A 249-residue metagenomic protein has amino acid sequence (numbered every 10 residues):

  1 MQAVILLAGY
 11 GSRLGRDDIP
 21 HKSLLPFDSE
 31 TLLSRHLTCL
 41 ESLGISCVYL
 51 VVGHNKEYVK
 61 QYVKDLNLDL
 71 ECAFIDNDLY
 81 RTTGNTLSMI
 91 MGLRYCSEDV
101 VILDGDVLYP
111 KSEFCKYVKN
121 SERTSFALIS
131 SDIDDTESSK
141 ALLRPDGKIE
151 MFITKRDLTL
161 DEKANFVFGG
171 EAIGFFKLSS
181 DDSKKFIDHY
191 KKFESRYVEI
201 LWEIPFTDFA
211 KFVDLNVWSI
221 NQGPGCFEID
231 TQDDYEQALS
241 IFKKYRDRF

Functional and structural regions predicted by a protein language model:
M1-D18: N-terminal nucleotide-binding beta1-loop-alpha1 segment
Q2-I5, E30-D99: Conserved N-terminal catalytic core of the sugar/cofactor nucleotidyltransferase
L14, V59-V63, F186, A238: Hydrophobic packing residues within well-ordered alpha-helices of enzyme cores
S23, E71-A73, K148, N216-W218: Conserved beta-strand segments of alpha/beta enzyme cores
L24, A141-L143, S219: A structural signal for short hydrophobic beta-strand segments in well-ordered beta-sheet cores
D69-P145: Conserved beta-loop-beta/alpha segment of the NTase-like Rossmann-fold superfamily that binds/positions NTPs
P110-F193: Conserved core of the sugar-phosphate nucleotidyltransferase
G169-F249: Conserved alpha/beta core of the MobA/IspD/sugar-nucleotide pyrophosphorylase nucleotidyltransferase superfamily
